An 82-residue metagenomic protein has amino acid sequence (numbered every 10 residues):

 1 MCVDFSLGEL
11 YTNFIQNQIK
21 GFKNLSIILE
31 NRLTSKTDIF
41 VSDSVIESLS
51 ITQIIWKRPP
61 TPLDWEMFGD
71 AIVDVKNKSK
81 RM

Functional and structural regions predicted by a protein language model:
M1-M82: C-terminal structured domains
